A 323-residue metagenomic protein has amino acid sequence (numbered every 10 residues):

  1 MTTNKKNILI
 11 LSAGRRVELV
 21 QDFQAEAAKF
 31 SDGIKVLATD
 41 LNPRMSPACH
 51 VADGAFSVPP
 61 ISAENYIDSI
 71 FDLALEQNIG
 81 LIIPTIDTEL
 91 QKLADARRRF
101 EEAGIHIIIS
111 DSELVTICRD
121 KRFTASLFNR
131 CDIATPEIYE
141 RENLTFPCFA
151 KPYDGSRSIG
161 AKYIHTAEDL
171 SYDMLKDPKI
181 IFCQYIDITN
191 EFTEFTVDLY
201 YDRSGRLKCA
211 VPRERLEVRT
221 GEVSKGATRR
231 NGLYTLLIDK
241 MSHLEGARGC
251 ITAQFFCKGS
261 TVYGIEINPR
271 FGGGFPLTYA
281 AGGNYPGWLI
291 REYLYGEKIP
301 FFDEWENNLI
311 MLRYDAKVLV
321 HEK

Functional and structural regions predicted by a protein language model:
M1-I108: ATP-binding N-terminal substructure of ATP-dependent carboxylate-amine bond-forming enzymes
K6, C148, I159, F195-V197 (+2 more regions): Change "...and in nucleic-acid phosphodiester-cleaving endonucleases..." to "...and in nucleic-acid processing enzymes
M45-A52, R141-F146, Y172-K176: Short loop/helix-cap segments at secondary-structure boundaries that form the rim of catalytic
Q77, G232-K323: ATP-dependent carboxylate activation and anion-phosphoryl transfer catalytic cores that bind Mg-ATP to form
E101, I105, E113-E137: Glycine-/Pro-rich loop/turn segments that contact NAD(P) or position catalytic residues in Rossmann-like domains
F128, P136-E140, L144-A161, P178-N190 (+1 more regions): ATP-grasp fold ATP-binding core
G155-S158, L216-G226, N268-G282: Glycine-rich phosphate/pyrophosphate-binding beta-alpha loops
I164-G246, F256-C257, T261-Y263: Phosphate-binding site of ATP-dependent enzymes
